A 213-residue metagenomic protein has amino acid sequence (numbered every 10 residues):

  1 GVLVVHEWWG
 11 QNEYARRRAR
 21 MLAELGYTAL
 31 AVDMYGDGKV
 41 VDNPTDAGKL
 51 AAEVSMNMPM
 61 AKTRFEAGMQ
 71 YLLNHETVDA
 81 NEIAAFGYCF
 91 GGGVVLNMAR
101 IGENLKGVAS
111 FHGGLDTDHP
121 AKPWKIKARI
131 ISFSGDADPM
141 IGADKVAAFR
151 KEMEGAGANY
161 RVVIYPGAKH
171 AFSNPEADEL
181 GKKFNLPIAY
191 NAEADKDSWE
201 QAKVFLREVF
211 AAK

Functional and structural regions predicted by a protein language model:
G1-T77, P175-A189: Serine-hydrolase catalytic machinery in alpha/beta-hydrolase-like enzymes
R18, G142-M153: Short alpha-helix in the alpha/beta-hydrolase fold that links the catalytic acid
M34-G38, G114, A168: Short beta-to-alpha linker loops that shape the active-site pocket of alpha/beta-hydrolase fold enzymes
F65-K127: Primarily recognizes the serine-hydrolase "nucleophile elbow" in alpha/beta-hydrolase and SGNH/GDSL folds
K125-I130, A156-N159: Short, proline-enriched alpha-helix->beta-strand connector loops that line the catalytic pocket of alpha/beta-hydrolase
S132-S134: Short beta-strand/loop motif that positions the catalytic acidic residue of the alpha/beta-hydrolase fold
A137-I141, H170-A171: Acidic catalytic loop of the alpha/beta-hydrolase fold
E154-K213: C-terminal catalytic histidine-bearing segment of alpha/beta-hydrolase fold enzymes
